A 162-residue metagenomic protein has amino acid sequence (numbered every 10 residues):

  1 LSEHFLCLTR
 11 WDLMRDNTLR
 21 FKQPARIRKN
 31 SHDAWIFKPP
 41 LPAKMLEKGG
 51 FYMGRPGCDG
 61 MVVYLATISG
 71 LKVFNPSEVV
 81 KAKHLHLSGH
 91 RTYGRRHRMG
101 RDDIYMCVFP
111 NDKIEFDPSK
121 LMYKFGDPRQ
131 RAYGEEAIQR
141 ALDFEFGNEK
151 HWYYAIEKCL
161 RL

Functional and structural regions predicted by a protein language model:
L1-Y64: Conserved catalytic core of nucleotide-sugar-dependent glycosyltransferases
F51-L162: C-terminal catalytic/acceptor-binding lobe
